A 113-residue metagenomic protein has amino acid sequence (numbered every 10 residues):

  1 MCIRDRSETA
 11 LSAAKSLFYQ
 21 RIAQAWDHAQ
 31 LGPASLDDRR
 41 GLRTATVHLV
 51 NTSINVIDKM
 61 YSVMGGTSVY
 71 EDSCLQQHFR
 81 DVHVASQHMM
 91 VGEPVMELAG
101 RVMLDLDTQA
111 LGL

Functional and structural regions predicted by a protein language model:
M1-I3: Short, small-residue-biased leader/transition segments that mark boundaries at the very start of proteins
D5, D27, D37-D38, D58 (+3 more regions): Acidic-enriched, low-complexity/disordered segments with a strong bias for Aspartate over Glutamate
D5-S12, R43, V47-I54, R80-H83 (+1 more regions): Generic structural signal for well-ordered, non-transmembrane alpha-helical segments in soluble/cytosolic regions
R6, Q20-A23, D27, T44 (+3 more regions): Charged/polar, solvent-exposed surface patches and flexible loops
A10, L17, D38, A45 (+4 more regions): Alpha-helical structural motif
A13-V47, Y61-M64: C-terminal helix-coil-helix/basic helical segment that borders enzyme active sites and/or dimer interfaces and provides
I22-L31, I54-F79, P94: A glycine-biased, small/acidic residue-tolerant capping/turn segment at secondary-structure junctions
T67-L113: Glycine-rich phosphate/cofactor-binding loops in nucleotide/flavin-utilizing enzymes
